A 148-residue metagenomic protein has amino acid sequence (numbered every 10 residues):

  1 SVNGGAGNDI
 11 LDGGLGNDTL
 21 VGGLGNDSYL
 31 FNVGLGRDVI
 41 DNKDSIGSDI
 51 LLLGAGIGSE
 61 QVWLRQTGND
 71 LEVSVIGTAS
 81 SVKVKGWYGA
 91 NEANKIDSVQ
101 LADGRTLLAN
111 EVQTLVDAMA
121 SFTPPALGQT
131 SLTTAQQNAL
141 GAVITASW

Functional and structural regions predicted by a protein language model:
S1-T67, T78-K95: Acidic, glycine-rich calcium-binding repeat modules characteristic of RTX/beta-roll and related beta-solenoid repeat
E72-W148: Low-complexity acidic/polar repeat-biased segments
